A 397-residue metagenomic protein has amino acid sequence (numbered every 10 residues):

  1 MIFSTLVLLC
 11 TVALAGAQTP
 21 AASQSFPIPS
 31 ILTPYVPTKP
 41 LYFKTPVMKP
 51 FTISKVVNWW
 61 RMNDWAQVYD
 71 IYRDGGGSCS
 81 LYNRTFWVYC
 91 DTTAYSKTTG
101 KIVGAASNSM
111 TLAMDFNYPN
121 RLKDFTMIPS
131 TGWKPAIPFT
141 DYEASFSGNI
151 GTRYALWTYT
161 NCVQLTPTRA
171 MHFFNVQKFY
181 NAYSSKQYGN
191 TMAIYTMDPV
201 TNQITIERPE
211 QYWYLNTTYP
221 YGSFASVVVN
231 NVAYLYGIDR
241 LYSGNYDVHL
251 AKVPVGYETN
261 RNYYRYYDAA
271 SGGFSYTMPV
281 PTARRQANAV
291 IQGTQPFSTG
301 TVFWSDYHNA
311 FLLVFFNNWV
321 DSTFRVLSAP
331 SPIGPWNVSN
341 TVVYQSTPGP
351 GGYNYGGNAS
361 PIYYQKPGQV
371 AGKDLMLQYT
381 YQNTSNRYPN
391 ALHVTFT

Functional and structural regions predicted by a protein language model:
M1-T19: Fungal secretory targeting signals
P20-V176: N-terminal regions that are enriched for targeting/export leaders and immediately downstream pro/stem segments
P40-V47, T52-N58, N120-D141, N202-W213 (+2 more regions): Beta-propeller fold detector
A66-Y69, I333-P367: Conserved blade-ending motifs and adjacent loop-strand segments that build the rim/top face of beta-propeller domains
C79-T98, L156-S184, S223-V253, G300-F303 (+2 more regions): Hydrophobic core segments of beta-strands in well-ordered, beta-rich domains
G100-D124, S184-T201, D247-Y257, R325-P332 (+1 more regions): Beta-propeller blade signature
V227-P330, T341-S346: Active-site cradle of extracellular carbohydrate-active enzymes
A359-P361, K366-T397: Blade-level signature of beta-propeller repeat domains, shared across WD40, Kelch, NHL, RCC1 and BNR/Asp-box propellers
